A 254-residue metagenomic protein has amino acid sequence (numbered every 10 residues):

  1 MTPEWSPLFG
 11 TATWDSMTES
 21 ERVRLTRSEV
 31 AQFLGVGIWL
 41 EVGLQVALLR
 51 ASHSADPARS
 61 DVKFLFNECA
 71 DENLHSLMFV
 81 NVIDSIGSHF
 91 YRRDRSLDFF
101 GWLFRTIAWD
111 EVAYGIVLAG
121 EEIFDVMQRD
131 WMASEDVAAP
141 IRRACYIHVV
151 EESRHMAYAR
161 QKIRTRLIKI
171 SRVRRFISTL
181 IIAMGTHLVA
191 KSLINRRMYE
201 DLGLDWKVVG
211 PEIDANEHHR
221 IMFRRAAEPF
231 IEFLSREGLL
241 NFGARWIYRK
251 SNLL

Functional and structural regions predicted by a protein language model:
M1-L254: Non-heme di-metal
